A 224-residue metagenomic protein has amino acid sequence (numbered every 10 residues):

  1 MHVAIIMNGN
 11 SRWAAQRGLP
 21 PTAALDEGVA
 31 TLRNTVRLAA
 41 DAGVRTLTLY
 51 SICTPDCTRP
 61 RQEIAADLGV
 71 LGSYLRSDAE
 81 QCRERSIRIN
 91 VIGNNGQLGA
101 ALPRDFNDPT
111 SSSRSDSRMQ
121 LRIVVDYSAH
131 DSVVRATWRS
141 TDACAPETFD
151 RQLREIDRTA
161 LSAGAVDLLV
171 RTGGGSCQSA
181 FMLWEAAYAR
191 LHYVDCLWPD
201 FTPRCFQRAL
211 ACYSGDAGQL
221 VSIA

Functional and structural regions predicted by a protein language model:
M1-A224: Flexible, compositionally biased loop and terminal segments
